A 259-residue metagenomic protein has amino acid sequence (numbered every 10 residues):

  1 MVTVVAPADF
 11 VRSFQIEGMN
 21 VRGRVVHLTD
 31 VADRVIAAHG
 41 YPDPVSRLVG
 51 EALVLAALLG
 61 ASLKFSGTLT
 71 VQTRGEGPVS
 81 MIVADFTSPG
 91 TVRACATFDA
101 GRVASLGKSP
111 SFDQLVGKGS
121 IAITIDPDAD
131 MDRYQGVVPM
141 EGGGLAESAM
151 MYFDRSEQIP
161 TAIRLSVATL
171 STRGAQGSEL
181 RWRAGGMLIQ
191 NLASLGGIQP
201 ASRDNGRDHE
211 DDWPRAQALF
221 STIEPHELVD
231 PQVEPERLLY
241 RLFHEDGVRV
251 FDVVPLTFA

Functional and structural regions predicted by a protein language model:
V2-F251: Interaction interfaces in information-processing and related assembly proteins
L256-A259: Local cysteine-cluster metal-coordination motifs and their immediate loop/turn environment, predominantly Fe-S cluster
